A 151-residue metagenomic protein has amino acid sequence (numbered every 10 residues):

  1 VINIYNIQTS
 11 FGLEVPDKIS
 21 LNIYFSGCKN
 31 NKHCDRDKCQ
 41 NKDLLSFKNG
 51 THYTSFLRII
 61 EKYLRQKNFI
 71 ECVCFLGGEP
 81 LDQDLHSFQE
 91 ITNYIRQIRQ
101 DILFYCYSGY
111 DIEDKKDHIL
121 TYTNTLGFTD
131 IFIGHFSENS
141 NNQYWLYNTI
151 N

Functional and structural regions predicted by a protein language model:
I2, S10-S55: Canonical Radical SAM [4Fe-4S] cluster-binding loop centered on the CxxxCxxC motif and its immediate flanking residues
K18-S20, N68-I70, D101: A general structural motif
L21, V73, F104-C106, I131-I133: Hydrophobic faces of well-ordered beta-strands that scaffold small-molecule active sites in alpha/beta enzyme cores
F25-G27, G77, C106-S108, H135: A cross-domain feature marking catalytic cores of carbohydrate-active enzymes and several ubiquitous metabolic/repair
L44-E61, L81-N124: Canonical radical SAM enzyme core domain
F69-I98, S140-Q143, Y147-T149: Conserved glycine-rich "GG(E/T)P / GGGxP" loop and the immediately following alpha-helix in the radical SAM core
K116-D117, F128-N151: Classical nucleotidyltransferase
